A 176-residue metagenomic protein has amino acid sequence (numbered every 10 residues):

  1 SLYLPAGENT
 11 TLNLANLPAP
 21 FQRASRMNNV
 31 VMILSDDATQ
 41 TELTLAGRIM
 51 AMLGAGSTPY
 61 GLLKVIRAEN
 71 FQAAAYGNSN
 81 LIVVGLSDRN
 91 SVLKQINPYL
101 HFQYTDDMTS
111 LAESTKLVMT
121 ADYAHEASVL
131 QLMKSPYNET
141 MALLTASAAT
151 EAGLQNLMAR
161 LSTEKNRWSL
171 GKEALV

Functional and structural regions predicted by a protein language model:
S1-V176: Solvent-exposed alpha-helical segments and adjacent loops that form catalytic or protein-interaction surfaces
